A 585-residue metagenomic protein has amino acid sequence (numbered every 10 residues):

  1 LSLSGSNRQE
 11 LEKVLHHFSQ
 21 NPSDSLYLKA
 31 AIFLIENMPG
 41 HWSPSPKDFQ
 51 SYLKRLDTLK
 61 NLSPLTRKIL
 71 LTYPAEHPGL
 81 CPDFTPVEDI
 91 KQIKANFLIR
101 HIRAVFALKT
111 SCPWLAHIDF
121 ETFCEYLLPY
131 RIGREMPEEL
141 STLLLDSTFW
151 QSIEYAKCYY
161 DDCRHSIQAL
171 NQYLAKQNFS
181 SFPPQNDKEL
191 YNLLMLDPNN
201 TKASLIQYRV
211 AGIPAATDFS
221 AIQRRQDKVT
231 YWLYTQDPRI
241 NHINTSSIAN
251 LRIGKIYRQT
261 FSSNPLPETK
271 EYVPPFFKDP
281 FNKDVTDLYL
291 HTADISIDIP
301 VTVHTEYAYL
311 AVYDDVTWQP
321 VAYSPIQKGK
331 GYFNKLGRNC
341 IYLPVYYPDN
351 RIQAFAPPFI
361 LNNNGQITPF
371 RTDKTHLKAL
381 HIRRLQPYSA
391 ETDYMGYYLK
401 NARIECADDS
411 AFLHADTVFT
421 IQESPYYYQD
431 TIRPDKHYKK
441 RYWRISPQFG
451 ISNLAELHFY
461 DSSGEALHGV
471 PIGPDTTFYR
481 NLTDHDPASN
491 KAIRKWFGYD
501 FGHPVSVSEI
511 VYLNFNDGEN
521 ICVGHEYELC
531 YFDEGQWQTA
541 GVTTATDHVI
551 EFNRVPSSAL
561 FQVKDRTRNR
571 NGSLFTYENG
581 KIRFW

Functional and structural regions predicted by a protein language model:
E12-K13, S25-M195: Secondary-structure boundary elements
S152, K157-D161, H165-Q168, Q172-Y173 (+2 more regions): Hydrophobic/aromatic-rich core segments of domains that either
L266-A293: Beta-strand-rich domain onsets/edges
K278-L288, A354-R383, I582-W585: Extracellular beta-sheet/turn segments enriched in Thr/Pro/Gly and aliphatic residues
T292-V303, I382-Y388: A short, amphipathic beta-strand motif
V316-K330, E423-Y426, G541-T544: Short, acidic Ser/Thr/Gly-rich low-complexity loop/linker segments typical of extracellular and cell-surface proteins
K330-R351, H437, N553-S557: Short Pro-Gly-centered beta-turn/loop motif in secreted/extracellular proteins
K374-K440, F449-E509, L513-V523, Y527 (+1 more regions): Disordered, acidic Ser/Thr/Pro-rich linker "stalks" and the adjacent N-terminal cap of the next globular domain
